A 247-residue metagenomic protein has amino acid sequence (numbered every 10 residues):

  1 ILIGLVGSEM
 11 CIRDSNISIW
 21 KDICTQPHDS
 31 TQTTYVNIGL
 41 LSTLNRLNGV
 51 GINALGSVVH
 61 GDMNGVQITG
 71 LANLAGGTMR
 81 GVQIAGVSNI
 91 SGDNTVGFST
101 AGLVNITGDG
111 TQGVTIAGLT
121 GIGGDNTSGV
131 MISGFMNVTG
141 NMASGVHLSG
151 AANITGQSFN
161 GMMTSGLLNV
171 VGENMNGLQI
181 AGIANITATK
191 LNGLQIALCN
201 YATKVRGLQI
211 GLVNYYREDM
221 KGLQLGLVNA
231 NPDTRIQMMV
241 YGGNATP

Functional and structural regions predicted by a protein language model:
I1-I12: Single conserved hydrophobic/aromatic residue that forms the stacking wall/gate of nucleotide- or nucleobase-binding
R13-P247: Periodic small-residue-enriched repeat registers in elongated scaffold domains
